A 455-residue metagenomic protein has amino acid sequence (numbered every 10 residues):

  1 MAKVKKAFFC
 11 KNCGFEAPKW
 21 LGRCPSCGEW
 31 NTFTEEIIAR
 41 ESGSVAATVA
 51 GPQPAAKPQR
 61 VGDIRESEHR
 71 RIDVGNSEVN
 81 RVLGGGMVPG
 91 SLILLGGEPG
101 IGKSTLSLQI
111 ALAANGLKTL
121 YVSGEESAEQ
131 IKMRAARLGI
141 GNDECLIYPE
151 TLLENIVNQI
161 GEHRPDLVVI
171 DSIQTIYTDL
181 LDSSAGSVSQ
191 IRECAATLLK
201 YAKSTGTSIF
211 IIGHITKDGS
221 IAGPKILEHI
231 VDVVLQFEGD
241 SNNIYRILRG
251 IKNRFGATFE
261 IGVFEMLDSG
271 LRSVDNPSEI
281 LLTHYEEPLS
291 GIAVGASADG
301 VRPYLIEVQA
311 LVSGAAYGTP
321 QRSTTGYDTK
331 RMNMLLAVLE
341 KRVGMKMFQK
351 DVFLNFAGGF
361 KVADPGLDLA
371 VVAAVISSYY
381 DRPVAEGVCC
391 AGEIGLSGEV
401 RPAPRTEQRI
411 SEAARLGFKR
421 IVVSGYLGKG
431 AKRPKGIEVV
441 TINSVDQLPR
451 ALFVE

Functional and structural regions predicted by a protein language model:
A2-N12, E16-L83, V88-L94, I101-L112 (+6 more regions): Peripheral, non-AAA+ core regions of ATP-driven protein-machinery
E98, G124: P-loop (Walker A) phosphate-binding loop of NTP-binding proteins
T119-S123: Conserved RecA-like ASCE P-loop NTPase motor core of nucleic-acid helicases/translocases
S127: Conserved Rossmann-like nucleotide-cofactor binding loop
I147-Y148: Conserved SAM-binding strand-loop segment of SAM-dependent methyltransferases
